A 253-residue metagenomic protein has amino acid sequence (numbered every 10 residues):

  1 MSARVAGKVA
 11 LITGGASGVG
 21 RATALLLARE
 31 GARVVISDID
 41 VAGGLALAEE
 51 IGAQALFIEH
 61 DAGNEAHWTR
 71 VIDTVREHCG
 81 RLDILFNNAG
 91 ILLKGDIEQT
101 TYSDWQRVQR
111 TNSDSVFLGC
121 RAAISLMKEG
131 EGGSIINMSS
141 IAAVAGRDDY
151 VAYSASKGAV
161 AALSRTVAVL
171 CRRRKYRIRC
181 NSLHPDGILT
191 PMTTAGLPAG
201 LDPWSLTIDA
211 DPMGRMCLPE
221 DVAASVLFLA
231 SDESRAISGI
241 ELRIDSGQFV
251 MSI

Functional and structural regions predicted by a protein language model:
S2, A6, A145, L227 (+1 more regions): Short C-terminal tail/terminal secondary-structure segment of NAD(P)H-dependent dehydrogenase/reductase domains
D96-I97, T101-Q106, T207: Substrate-binding pocket helix/loop in short-chain dehydrogenase/reductase
E98, A145-V151, G214, D232: Active-site loop immediately N-terminal to the catalytic Tyr-X3-Lys motif of short-chain dehydrogenase/reductase
C120, S156, S164: Active-site helix of classical SDR
S125, V169-R173, R235: Alpha-helical segment proximal to the catalytic Tyr-Lys
S140: Residue(s) in the substrate-gating loop at a strand-loop-helix junction that position the organic substrate next
R174-R179, I237-G239: Short, small/polar-rich loop/turn modules that mediate ligand/substrate recognition or access, typified
